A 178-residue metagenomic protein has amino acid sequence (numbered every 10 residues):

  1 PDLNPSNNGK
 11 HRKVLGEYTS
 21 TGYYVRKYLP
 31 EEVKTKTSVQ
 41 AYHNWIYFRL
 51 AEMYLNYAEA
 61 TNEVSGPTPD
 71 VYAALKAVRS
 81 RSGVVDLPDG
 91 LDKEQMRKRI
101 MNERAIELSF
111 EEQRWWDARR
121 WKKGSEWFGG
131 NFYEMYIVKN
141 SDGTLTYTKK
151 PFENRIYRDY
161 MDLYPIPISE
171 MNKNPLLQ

Functional and structural regions predicted by a protein language model:
P1-Q178: Acidic/polar-rich alpha-helix caps and helix-coil junctions
